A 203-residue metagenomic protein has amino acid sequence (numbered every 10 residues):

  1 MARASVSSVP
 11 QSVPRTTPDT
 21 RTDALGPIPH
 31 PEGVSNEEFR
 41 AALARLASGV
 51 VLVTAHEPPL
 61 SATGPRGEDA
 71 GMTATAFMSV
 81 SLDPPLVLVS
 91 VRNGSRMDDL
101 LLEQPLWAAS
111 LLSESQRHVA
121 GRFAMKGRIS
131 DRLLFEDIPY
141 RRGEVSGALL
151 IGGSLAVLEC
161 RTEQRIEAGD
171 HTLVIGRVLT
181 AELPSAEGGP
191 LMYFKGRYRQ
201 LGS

Functional and structural regions predicted by a protein language model:
A2-S203: Basic, polyanion-binding surface patches
